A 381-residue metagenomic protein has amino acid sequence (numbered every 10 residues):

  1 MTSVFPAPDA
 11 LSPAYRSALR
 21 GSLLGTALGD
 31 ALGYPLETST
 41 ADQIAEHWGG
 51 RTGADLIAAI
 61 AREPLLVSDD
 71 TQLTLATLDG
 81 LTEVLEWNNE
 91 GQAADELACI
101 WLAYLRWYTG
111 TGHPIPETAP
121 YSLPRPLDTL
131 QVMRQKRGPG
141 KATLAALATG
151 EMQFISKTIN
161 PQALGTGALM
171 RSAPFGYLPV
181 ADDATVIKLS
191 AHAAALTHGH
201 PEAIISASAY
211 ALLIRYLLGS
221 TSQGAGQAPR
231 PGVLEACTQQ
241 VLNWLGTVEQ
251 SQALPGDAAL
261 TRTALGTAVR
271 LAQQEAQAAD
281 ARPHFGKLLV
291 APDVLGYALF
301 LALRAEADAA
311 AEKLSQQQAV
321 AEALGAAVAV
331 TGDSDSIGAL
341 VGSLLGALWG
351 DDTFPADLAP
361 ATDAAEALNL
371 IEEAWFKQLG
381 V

Functional and structural regions predicted by a protein language model:
M1-V381: Structured, active/binding-site neighborhoods that engage oxygen-rich ligands
